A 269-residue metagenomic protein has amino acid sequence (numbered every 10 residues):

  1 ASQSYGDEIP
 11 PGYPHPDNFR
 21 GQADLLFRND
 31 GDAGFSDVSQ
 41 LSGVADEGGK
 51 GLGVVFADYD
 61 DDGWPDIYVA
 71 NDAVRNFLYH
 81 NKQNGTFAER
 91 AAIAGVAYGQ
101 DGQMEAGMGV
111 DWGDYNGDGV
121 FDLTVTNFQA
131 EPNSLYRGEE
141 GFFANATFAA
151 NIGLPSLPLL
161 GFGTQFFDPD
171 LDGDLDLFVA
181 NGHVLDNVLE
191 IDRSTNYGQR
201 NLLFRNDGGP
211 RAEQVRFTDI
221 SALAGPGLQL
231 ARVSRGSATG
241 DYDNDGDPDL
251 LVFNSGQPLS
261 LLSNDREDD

Functional and structural regions predicted by a protein language model:
A1-D269: Acidic, glycine/proline-rich Ca2+-coordinating loop motifs
